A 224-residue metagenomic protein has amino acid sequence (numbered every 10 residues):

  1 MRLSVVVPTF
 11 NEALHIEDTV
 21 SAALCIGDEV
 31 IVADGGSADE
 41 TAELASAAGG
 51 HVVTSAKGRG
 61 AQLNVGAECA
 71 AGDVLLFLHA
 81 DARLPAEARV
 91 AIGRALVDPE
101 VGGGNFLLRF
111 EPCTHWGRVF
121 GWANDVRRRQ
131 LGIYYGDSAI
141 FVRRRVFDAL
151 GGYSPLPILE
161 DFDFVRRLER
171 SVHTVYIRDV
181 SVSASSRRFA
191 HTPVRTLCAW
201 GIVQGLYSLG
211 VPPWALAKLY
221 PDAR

Functional and structural regions predicted by a protein language model:
R2-S4, E29, D163: Cell-envelope/extracellular polymer assembly enzymes that use nucleotide-activated donors
V6-C25: Short, well-formed alpha-helical segments that are part of the catalytic scaffolds of diverse glycosyltransferases
L14-D18, D39-A48: Acidic helix N-cap motif at the loop->helix transition within catalytic regions of sugar-transfer enzymes
A22, D34-A42, A82: A conserved acidic beta->alpha catalytic loop
E40, A80-R94, R166: Acidic donor-binding/catalytic loop of UDP-sugar-dependent glycosyltransferases, especially processive GT2
L75: Short aromatic/hydrophobic "clamp" motif used to bind/position activated sugar donors
E87-W116: Conserved donor NDP-sugar-binding/catalytic core segment of glycosyltransferases
R166-R224: Hydrophobic helical membrane-anchoring modules
